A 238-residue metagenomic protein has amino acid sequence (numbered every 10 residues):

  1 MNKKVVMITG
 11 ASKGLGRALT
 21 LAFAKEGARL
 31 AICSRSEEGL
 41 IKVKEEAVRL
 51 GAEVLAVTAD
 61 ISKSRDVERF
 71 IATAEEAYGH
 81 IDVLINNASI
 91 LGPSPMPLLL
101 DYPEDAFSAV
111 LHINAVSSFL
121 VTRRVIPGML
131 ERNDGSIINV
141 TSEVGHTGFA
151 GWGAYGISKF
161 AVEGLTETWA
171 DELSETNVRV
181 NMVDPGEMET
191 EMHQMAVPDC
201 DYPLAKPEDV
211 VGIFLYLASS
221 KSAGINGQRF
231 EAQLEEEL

Functional and structural regions predicted by a protein language model:
G10-K13: Conserved glycine-rich cofactor-binding loop
T58-F70: The beta1-alpha1 cofactor-binding region of Rossmann-like NAD(H)/NADP(H)-dependent oxidoreductases
P95-L99, P103-S108: Substrate-binding pocket helix/loop in short-chain dehydrogenase/reductase
T122, S158: Active-site helix of classical SDR
P127, A170-E172: Alpha-helical segment proximal to the catalytic Tyr-Lys
S142: Residue(s) in the substrate-gating loop at a strand-loop-helix junction that position the organic substrate next
E175, M182-P185, T190, D199-L238: C-terminal helical subdomain
